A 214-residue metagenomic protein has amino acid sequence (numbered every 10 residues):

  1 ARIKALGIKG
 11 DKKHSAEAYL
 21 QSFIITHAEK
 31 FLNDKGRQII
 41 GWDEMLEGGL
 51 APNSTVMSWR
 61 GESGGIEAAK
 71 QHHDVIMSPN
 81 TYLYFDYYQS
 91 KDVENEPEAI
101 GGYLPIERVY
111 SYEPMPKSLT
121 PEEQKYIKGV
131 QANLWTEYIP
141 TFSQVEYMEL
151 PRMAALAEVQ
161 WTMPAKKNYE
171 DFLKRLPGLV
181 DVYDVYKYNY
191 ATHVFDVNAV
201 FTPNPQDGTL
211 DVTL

Functional and structural regions predicted by a protein language model:
A1-T55, W59-H72: Active-site neighborhood of glycoside hydrolase catalytic domains
L20-F23, H27, M148, R152 (+2 more regions): Extracytoplasmic/secreted proteins, especially bacterial periplasmic and envelope-associated proteins
N33-D43, V75-P79, M163-Y169, A191-T192: Acidic/polar loop patches that form or flank catalytic/metal-binding clefts of enzymes that bind anionic ligands
R37, P52-T55, I66-V109: Polar, glycine-rich mid-to-C-terminal structural blocks that act as macromolecule-binding/assembly scaffolds
I39-W42, T55-S58, D74-S78, K128-N133 (+1 more regions): Structural recognition of the beta-strand scaffold that forms the well-ordered cores of secreted hydrolase catalytic
A51-N53, H72, K125-G129, T209: Active-site lining segments that contact anionic ligands and/or coordinate catalytic metals
P79-Q89, I100-L173: Substrate-binding cleft of secreted/luminal carbohydrate-active enzymes
V180-L214: Low-complexity, disordered linker/stalk regions enriched in Pro/Thr/Ser/Gly
